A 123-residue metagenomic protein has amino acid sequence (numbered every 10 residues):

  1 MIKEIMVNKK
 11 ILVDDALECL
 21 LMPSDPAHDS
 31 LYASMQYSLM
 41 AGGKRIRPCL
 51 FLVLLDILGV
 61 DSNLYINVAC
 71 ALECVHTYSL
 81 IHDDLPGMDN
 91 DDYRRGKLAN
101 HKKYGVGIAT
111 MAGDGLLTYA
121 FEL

Functional and structural regions predicted by a protein language model:
M1-L21: N-terminal amphipathic/basic leader segments beginning at the initiator methionine
L21-L123: Mg2+-dependent prenyl diphosphate-binding active-site environment of isoprenoid biosynthetic enzymes
